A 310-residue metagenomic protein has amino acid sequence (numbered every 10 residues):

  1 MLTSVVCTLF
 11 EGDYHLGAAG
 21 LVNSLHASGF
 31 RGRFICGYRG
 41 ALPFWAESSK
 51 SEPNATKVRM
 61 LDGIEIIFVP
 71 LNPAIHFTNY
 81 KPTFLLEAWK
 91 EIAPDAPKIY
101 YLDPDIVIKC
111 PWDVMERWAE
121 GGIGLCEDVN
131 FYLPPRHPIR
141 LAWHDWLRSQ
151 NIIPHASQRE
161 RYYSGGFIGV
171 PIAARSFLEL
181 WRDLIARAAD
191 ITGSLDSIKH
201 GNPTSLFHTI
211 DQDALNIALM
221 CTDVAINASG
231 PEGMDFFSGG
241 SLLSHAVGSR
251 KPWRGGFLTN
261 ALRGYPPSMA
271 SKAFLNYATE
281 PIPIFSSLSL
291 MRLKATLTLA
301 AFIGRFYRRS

Functional and structural regions predicted by a protein language model:
M1-H76, K90-D95, F285-S310: N-terminal anchoring/stem segment of glycosyltransferases
M1-L2, H155-Q158, R175-S310: A glycosyltransferase accessory/donor-loop signature
A18-A19, T78, P82, Y162-G165 (+1 more regions): Conserved glycosyltransferase catalytic-site signature
A27-R31, K90-K98, D103, P171-L178 (+1 more regions): Secondary-structure boundary elements
I35-G37, K98-D103, I108, G124-L125 (+2 more regions): A structural signal for short, well-ordered beta-strand segments and their strand-loop junctions that often border
L42-S51, P135-I139, K199-T204: Short, flexible/disordered intra-domain loops and linkers
P82-P135: GT-A fold catalytic core of metal-dependent nucleotide-sugar glycosyltransferases, centered on the diacidic
D113-D183: Conserved catalytic core of nucleotide-sugar-dependent glycosyltransferases
